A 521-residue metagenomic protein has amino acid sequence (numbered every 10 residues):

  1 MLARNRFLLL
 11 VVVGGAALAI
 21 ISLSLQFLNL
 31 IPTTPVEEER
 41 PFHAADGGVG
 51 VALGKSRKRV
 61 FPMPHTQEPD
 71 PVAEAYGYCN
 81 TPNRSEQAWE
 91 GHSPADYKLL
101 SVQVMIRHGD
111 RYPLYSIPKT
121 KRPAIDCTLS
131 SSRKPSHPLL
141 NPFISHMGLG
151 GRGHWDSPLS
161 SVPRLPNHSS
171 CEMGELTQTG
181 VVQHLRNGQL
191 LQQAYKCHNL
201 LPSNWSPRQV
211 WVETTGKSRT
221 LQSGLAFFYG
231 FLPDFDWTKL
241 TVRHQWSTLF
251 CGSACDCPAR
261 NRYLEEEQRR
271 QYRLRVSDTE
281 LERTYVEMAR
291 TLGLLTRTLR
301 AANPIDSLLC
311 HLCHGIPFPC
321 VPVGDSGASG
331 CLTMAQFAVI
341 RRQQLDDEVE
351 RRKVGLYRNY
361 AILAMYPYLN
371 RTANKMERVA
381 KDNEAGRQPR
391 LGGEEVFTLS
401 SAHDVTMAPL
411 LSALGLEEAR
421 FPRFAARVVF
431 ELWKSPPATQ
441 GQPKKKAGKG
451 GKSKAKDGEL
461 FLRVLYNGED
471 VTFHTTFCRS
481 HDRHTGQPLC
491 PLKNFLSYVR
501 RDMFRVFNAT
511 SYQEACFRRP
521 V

Functional and structural regions predicted by a protein language model:
L2-W211, T215-T398, A402-V521: Signature for phosphate-centric chemistry
